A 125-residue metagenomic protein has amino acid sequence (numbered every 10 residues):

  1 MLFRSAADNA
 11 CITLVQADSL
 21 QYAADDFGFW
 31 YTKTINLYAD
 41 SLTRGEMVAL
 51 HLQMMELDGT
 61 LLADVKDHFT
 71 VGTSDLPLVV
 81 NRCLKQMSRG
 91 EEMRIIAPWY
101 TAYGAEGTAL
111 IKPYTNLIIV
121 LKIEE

Functional and structural regions predicted by a protein language model:
M1-E125: Cross-family detector of peptidyl-prolyl cis-trans isomerase
